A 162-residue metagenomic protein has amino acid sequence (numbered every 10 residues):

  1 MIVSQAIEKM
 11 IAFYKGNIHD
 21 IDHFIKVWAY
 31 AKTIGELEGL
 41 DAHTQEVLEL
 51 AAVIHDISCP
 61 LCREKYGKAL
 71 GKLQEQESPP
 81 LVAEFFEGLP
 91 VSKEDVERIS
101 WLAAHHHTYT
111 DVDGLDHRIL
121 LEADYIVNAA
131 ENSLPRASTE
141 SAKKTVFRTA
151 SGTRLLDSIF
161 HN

Functional and structural regions predicted by a protein language model:
V3-K26, S58-A69: Active-site flanking loop/helix segments enriched in acidic
F13-D41, I54, V91, H105-N162: Divalent metal-dependent phosphate-bond-processing catalytic cores, especially two-metal-ion Mg2+/Mn2+ enzymes that act
D22, K26, E46-V47, L73 (+2 more regions): An amphipathic alpha-helix/helix-turn recognition signal
V27-Y30, K72-G88: An active-site-proximal "capping" alpha-helix that borders the catalytic cofactor pocket
E36, S58-Y66, A83-E87, V91 (+1 more regions): Short helix-capping and hinge/turn segments at secondary-structure transitions, especially at repeat and domain
Q45-E64, S78, S100-H107, D124: His-Asp-centered metal-binding catalytic motifs of divalent-metal-dependent phosphohydrolases/nucleases
